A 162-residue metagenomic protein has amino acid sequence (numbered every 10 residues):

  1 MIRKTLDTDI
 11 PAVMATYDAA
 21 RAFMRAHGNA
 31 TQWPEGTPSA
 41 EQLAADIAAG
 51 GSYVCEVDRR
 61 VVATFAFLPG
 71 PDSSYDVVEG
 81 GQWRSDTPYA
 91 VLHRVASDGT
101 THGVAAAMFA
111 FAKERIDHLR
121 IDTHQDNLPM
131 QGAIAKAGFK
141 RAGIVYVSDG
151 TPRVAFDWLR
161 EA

Functional and structural regions predicted by a protein language model:
M1-A15: A short beta-loop-alpha structural element at the N-terminal edge of CoA-dependent acyl/N-acetyltransferase catalytic
R21-E41: Conserved GNAT-fold acetyl-CoA-binding loop/helix
A49-F65: Conserved beta-hairpin
A66-T100: Conserved acyl-donor/pantetheine-binding loop and adjacent beta-alpha core of acyl/acetyltransferases and related
S97-E114, G132-K136: Conserved acetyl-CoA-binding loop-helix of GNAT-fold acetyltransferases
R115-D126: Conserved GNAT acetyl-CoA-binding A-motif
D126-G143, T151: Conserved active-site alpha-helix within GNAT-family acetyltransferase domains
V147-A162: C-terminal "cap" of GNAT-fold acetyltransferases
